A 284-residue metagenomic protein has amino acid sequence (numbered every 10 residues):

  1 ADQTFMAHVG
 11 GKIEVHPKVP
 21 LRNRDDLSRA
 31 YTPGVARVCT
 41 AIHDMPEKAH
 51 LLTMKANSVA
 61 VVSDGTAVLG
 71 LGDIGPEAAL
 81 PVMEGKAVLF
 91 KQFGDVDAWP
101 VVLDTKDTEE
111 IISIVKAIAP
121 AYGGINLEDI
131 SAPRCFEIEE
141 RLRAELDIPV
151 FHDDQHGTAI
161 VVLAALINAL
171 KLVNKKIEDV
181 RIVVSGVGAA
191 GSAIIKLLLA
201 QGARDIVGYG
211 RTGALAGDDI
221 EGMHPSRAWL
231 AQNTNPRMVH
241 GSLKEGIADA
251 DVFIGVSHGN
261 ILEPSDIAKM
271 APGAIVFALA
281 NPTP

Functional and structural regions predicted by a protein language model:
A1-V150: N-terminal ligand-binding/catalytic initiation module
H43-K48, A193-I194, M238-H240, I261-E263: Glycine-rich, charged/polar anion/phosphate-binding loops that engage phosphate groups from diverse ligands
A60, P100-V102, N126, V183-V184 (+3 more regions): Structured core elements
L69, P76-K91, L146, H152 (+2 more regions): Glycine-rich phosphate/diphosphate-binding loop of Rossmann-like nucleotide-binding domains
A119, I177, G246-I247, I267-M270: A short, aliphatic-rich alpha-helical micro-motif
N126-D129, D153, I254-P284: ADP-ribose/adenylate-binding Rossmann-like module
